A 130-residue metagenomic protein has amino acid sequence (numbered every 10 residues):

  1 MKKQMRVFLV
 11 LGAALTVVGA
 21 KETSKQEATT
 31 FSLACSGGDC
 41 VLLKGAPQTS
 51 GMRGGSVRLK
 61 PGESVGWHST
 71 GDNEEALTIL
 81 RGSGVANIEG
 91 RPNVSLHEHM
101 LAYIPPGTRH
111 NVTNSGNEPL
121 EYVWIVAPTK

Functional and structural regions predicted by a protein language model:
M1-F8: Bacterial N-terminal signal peptides that target proteins for export
F8, A13-S56, K60-P61, G66-W67 (+3 more regions): A short, N-terminal "cap"/entry segment at the start of jelly-roll beta-barrel domains of the cupin/DSBH fold
K44-A46, V65-T70, I88, T113-S115: Short histidine-centered beta-strand/loop micro-motifs that create catalytic or ligand/metal-coordination sites
S50, G62-E63, S83, P128-K130: Short, charged/polar surface micro-motifs in flexible loops or helix N-caps
R53, N73, P106: Exposed loop/turn and edge beta-strand positions of beta-sandwich/beta-sheet ligand-binding modules
S64, E74-E98, T108: A short beta-strand-loop-beta hairpin characteristic of the jelly-roll/cupin
P106-K130: Ligand-binding loop in jelly-roll beta-barrel domains
